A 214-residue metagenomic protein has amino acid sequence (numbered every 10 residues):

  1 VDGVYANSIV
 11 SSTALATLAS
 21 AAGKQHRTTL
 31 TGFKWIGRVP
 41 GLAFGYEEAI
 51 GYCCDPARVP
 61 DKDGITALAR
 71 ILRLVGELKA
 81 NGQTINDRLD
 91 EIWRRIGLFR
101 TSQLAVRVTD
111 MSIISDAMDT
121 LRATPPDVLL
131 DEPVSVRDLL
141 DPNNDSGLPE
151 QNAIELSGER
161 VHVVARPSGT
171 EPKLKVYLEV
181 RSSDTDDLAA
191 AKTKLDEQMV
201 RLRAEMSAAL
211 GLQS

Functional and structural regions predicted by a protein language model:
D2-P167, K173-Y177, D184-S214: Phosphate-binding and adjacent anionic-ligand microenvironments
